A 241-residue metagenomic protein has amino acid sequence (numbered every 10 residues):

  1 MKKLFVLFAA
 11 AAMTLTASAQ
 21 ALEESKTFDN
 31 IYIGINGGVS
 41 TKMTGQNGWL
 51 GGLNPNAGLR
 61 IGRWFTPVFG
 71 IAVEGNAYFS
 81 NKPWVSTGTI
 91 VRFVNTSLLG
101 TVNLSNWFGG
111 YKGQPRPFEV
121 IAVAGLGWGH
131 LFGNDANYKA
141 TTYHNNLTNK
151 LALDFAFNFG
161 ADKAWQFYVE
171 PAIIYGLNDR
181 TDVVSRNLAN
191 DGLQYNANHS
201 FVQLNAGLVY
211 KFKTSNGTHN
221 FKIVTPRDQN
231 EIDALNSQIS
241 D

Functional and structural regions predicted by a protein language model:
Q20-G62: Short glycine/proline- and aromatic-enriched beta-strand/turn motifs that initiate or cap beta-hairpins
Q20-N30, V68, N106-V120, F159-W165 (+1 more regions): Short loop/turn motifs that connect adjacent beta-strands in outer-membrane beta-barrel proteins
S25-T27, G48-L53, T87-V94, Q114-R116 (+2 more regions): Replace "Gram-negative outer membrane beta-barrel proteins" with "bacterial and organellar outer membrane beta-barrel
I31, P55-L59, V94-L98, V102 (+3 more regions): Hydrophobic, lipid-facing positions within transmembrane beta-strands of outer-membrane proteins
Y32-G34, G70-A72, I121-V123, Q166-E170 (+1 more regions): Residue-level detector of the transmembrane beta-barrel scaffold of outer-membrane proteins
G37-M43, G75-N81, L104-N106, L126-F132 (+2 more regions): Transmembrane beta-strands of outer-membrane beta-barrel pores
F69-N149: Gram-negative (and chloroplast) outer-membrane scaffold detector with strong preference for beta-barrel transmembrane
W84-S86, G160-D241: Predominantly the C-terminal beta-signal and adjacent terminal strand-loop region of outer-membrane beta-barrel
